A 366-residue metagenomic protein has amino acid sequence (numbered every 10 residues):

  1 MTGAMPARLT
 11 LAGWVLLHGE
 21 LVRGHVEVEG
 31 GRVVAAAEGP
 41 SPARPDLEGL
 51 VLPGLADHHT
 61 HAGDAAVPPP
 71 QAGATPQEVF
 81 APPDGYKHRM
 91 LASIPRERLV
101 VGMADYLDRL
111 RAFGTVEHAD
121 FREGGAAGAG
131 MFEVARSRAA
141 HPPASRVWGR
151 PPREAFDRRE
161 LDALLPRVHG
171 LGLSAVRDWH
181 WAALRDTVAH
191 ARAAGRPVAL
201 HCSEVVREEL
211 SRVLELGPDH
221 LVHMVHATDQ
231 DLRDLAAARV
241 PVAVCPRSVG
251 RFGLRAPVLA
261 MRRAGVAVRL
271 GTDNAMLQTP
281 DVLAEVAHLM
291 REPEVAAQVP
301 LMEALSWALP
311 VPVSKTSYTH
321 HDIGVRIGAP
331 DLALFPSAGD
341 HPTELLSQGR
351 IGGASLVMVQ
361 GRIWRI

Functional and structural regions predicted by a protein language model:
T2-A12, G30, E38-P82: Replace "His-x-His-based motif
G13, V26, G31, E48 (+9 more regions): Divalent metal-coordination and catalytic microenvironments
R23-V28, L356: Extracellular disulfide-bonded cysteine-rich modules/repeats
A65-V101, S211-L214, P241, L289-V299: Active-site gating loops and adjacent loop-to-helix segments of metal-dependent hydrolytic enzymes
L91-V168, V176, W181-A182: Active-site loop-helix segments enriched in His/Asp/Glu that coordinate and activate a nucleophilic water at divalent
P142-S145, G149-F156, L165-M276: Active-site core of metal-dependent hydrolases
P300-P312, R326: Short, well-structured alpha-helical segments that form the helix of a local strand-helix-strand
G324-I366: C-terminal cap of metal-dependent C-N hydrolases
